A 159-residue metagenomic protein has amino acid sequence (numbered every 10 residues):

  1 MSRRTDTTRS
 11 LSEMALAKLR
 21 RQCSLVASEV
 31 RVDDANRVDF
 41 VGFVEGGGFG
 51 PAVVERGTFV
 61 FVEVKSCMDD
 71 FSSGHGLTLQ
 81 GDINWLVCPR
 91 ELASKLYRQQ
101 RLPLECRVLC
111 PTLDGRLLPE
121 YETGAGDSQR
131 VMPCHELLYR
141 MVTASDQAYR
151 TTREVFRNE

Functional and structural regions predicted by a protein language model:
S2-C23, A27-S28, D34, Y97-E159: Non-catalytic C-terminal interaction segments of nucleic acid-processing enzymes
C23-S24, E55-G57: A generic structural motif
R31-A35, V41, T58-V60, K65: Short, contiguous, well-structured surface segments enriched in hydrophobic/aromatic residues
D33, G47, M68, E91 (+1 more regions): Residue-level detector of flexible, active-site-proximal loop/helix-junction positions within diverse enzyme catalytic
D34-V54: Short acidic loop-to-beta-strand element that houses the catalytic metal-binding Asp/Glu of nuclease active sites
R56-T112: Catalytic cores of nucleic-acid endonucleases
